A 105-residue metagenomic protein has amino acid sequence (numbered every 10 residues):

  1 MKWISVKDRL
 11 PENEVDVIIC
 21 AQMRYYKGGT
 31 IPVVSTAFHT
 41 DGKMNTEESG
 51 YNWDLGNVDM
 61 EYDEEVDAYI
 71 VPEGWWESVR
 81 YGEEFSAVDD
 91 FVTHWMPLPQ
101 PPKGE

Functional and structural regions predicted by a protein language model:
M1-E105: Secondary-structure transition motif
